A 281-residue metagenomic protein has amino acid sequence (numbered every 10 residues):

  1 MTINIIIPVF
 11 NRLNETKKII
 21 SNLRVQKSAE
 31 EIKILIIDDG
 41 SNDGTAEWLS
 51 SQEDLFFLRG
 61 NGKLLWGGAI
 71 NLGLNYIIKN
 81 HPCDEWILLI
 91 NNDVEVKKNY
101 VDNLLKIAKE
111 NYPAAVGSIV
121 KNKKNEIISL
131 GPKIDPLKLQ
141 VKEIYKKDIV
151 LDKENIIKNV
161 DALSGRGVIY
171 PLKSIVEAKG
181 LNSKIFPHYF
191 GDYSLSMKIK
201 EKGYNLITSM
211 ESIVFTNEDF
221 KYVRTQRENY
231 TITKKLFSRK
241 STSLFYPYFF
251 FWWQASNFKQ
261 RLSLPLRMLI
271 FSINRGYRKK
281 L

Functional and structural regions predicted by a protein language model:
S21-E31: Short, acidic, metal-binding catalytic loop of nucleotide-sugar glycosyltransferases
D38-E47: A conserved acidic beta->alpha catalytic loop
G60-H81: Glycine-rich, basic loop-to-helix element that forms the pyrophosphate-binding segment of sugar-nucleotide handling
C83-E95: Short beta-strand-to-loop acidic/aromatic patch adjacent to the donor-nucleotide binding site
E95-L137: Conserved donor NDP-sugar-binding/catalytic core segment of glycosyltransferases
I149-Y170, K234-K235: A recurrent flexible, glycine/aromatic-enriched loop bordering the glycosyltransferase active site that acts as
A162-Y170, S174-K179, I185-S212: A short, conserved alpha-helix in the catalytic core of glycosyltransferases
K221-Y222, Q226-L281: Non-catalytic, C-terminal membrane-associated alpha-helical segments of glycosyltransferases
